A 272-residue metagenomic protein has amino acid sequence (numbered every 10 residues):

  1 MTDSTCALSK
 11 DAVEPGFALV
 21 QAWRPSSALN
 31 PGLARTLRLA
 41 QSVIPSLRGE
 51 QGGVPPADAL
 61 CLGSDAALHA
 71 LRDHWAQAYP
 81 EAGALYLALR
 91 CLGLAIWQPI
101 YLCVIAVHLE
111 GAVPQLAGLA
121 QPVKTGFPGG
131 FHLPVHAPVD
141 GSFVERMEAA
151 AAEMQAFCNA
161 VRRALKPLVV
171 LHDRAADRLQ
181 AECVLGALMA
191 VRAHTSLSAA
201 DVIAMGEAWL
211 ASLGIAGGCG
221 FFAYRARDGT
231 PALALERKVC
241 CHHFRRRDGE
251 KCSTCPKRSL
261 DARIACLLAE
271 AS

Functional and structural regions predicted by a protein language model:
M1-A88: Generic N-terminal leader/targeting and pre-domain segments
L60-A232: Hydrophobic, aromatic-lined core segments that form the binding pocket/scaffold for planar heteroaromatic ligands
D65, A262-R263: Short alpha-helical interface patches
V107, R192, S253, L267-L268: Short linear functional motifs in flexible/disordered or boundary regions
A187-A190, H194, R247, R258 (+1 more regions): Hydrophobic alpha-helical segments
F222-A234, V239-R245, A269-S272: Active-site-proximal "nucleotidyltransferase
R237-L260: Local cysteine-cluster metal-coordination motifs and their immediate loop/turn environment, predominantly Fe-S cluster
K257-A262, L268-S272: Short cysteine/histidine-rich metal-coordination sites, predominantly Zn2+-binding motifs
